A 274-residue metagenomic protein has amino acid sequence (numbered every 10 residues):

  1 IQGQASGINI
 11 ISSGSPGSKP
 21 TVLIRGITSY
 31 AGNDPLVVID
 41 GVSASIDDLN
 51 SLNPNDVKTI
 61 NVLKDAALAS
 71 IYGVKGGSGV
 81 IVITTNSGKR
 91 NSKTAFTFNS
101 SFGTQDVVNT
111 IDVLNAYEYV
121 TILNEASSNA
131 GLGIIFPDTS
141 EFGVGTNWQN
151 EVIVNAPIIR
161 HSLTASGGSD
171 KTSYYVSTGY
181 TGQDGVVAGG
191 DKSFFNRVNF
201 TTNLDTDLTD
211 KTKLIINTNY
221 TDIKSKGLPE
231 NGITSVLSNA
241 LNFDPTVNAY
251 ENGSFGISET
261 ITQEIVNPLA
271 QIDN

Functional and structural regions predicted by a protein language model:
I1, V176, N248-G253, D273: Generic structural signal marking isolated hydrophobic packing positions within regular secondary structure
I1-T201, T206-I215: Short, small/polar-rich motifs associated with maturation and membrane association, primarily at protein termini
D106-I111, A116-G131, T221-T262: A surface-exposed, glycine/aromatic-enriched loop/edge motif typical of exported proteins
T218: Cationic-aromatic interfacial patches
T262, V266-P268: Solvent-exposed, non-transmembrane regions of membrane-associated and secreted proteins
P268-N274: Short, intrinsically disordered, charge-balanced linker/junction segments flanking boundaries in proteins
